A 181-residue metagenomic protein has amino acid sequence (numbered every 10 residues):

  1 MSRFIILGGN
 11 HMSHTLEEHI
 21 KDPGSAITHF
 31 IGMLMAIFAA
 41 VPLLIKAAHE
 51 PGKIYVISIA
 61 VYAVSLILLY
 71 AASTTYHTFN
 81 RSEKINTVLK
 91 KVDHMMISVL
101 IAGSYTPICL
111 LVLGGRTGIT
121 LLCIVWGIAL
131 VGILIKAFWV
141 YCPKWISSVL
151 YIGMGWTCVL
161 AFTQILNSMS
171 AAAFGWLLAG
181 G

Functional and structural regions predicted by a protein language model:
I6-G181: Multi-pass alpha-helical transmembrane bundles in non-GPCR membrane proteins that perform intramembrane catalysis
